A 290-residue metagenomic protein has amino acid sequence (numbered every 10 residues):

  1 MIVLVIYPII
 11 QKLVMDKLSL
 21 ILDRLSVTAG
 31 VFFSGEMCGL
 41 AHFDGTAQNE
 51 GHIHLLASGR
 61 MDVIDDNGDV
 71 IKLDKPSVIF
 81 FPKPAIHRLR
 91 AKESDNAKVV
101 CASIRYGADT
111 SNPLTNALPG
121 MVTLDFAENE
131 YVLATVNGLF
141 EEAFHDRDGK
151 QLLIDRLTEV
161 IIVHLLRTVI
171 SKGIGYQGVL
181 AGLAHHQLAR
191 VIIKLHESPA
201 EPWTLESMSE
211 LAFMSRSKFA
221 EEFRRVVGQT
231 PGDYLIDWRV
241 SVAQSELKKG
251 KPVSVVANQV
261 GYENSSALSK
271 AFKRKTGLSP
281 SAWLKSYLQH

Functional and structural regions predicted by a protein language model:
M1-M15, Q289-H290: Short, intrinsically disordered or compositionally biased N-terminal tails of bacterial proteins
Y7-I9, D16-L25, V31, A85-F144 (+1 more regions): A hydrophobic/aromatic-rich effector-binding and dimerization subdomain of bacterial HTH-type transcriptional regulators
G30-G120: N-terminal regulatory/effector-sensing and dimerization cores that precede helix-turn-helix DNA-binding domains
H145-L157, V179-A181: All-alpha amphipathic helical-bundle segments outside canonical DNA-binding/catalytic cores that form hydrophobic
G173-V179, V226-V227: Short, Lys/Arg-enriched N-terminal segment that forms or immediately precedes the first helix of a structured domain
R190-I193, E197, P202-S207, M214 (+3 more regions): Terminal helix-turn-helix DNA-binding modules in bacterial transcription factors
